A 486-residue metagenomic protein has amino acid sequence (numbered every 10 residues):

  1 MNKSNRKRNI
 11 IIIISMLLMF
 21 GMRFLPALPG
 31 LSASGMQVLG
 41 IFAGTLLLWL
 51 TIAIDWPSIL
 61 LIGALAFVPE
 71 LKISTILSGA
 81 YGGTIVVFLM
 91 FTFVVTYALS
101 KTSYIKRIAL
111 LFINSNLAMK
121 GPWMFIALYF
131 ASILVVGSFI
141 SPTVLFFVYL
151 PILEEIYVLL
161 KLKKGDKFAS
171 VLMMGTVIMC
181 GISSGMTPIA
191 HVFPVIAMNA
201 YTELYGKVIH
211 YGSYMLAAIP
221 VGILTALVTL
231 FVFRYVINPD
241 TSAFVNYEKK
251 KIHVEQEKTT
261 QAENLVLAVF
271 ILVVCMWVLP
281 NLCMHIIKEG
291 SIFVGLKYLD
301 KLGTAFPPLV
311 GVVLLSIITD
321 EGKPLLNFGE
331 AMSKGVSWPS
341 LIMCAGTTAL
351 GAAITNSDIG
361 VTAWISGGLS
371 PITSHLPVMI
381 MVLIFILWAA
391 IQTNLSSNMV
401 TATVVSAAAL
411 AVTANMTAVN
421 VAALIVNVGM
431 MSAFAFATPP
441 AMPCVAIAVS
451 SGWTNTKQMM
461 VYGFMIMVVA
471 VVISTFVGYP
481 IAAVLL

Functional and structural regions predicted by a protein language model:
M1-F88, S213-G367, M465-V471, T475-L486: Hydrophobic transmembrane alpha-helices of multi-pass small-molecule transporters
L25-L39, G83-V94, T143-F146, G303-G311 (+2 more regions): Structural signature of hydrophobic alpha-helical transmembrane segments
A33-Q37, G82-V86, S115-Y129, L162-M174 (+5 more regions): Membrane-interfacial loop-to-helix junctions in multi-pass transporters
L50-W56, T84-I85, Y97-R107, V136-L150 (+4 more regions): Short helix-coil transition sites and intra-membrane helix breaks within transmembrane domains of multi-pass
F67-L71, K101-I105, N114-M119, E155-A169 (+6 more regions): Juxtamembrane helix-boundary/capping and inter-helix hinge elements in multi-pass membrane proteins
S78-G79, R107-A118, E155-V158, E330-S333 (+2 more regions): Short amphipathic alpha-helical coupling elements at transmembrane boundaries
I113-M186, H191-Y205, N398-M431: Hydrophobic transmembrane alpha-helices that form the pore/transport pathway of multi-pass ion and small-solute
M215-P220, I342-I365, T373-L486: C-terminal transmembrane helix pair
